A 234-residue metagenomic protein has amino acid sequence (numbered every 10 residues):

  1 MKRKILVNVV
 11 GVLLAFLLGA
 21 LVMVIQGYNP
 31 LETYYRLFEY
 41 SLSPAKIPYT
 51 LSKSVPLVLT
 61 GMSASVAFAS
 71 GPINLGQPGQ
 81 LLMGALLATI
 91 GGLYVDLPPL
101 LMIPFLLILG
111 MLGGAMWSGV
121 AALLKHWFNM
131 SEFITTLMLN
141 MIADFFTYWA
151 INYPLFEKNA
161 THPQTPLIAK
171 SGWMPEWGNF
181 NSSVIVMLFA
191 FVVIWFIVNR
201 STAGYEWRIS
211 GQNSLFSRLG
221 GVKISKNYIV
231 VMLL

Functional and structural regions predicted by a protein language model:
M1-L13, W127-L139, S225-K226: Alpha-helical transmembrane segments and their helix-start/interface "positive-inside/aromatic belt" motifs in integral
K2-V7, E39-S52, G76, L101-F105 (+1 more regions): Interfacial loop-to-helix junctions that mark the boundaries of transmembrane helices in multi-pass membrane
R3-I25, N29: N-terminal signal-anchor transmembrane alpha helix
V12, L57, L81, A85-T89 (+4 more regions): Residue-level recognition of pore/gate-forming positions within transmembrane alpha-helices of multi-pass
V22-Q26, E32, R36-V95, M111-M130: Single transmembrane alpha-helix segments in multi-pass membrane proteins
N29, I142, F216-S217: Hydrophobic/aromatic residues within transmembrane alpha-helices of multi-pass small-molecule transporters
E132-R200, N227: Transmembrane helix-bundle core of multi-pass membrane transporters and related energy-transducing complexes
V193-V231: Membrane-helix/interface signature in polytopic inner-membrane proteins
